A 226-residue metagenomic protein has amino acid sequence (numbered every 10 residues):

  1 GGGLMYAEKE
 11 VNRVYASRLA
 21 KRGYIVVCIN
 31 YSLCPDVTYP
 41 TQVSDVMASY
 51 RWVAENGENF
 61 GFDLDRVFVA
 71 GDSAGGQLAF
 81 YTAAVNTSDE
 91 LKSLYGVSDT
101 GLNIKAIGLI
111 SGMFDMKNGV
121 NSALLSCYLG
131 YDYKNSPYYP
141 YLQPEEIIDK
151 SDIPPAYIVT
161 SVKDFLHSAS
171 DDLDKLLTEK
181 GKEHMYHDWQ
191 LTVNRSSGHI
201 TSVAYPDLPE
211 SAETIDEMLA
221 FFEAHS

Functional and structural regions predicted by a protein language model:
G1-S226: Alpha/beta-hydrolase superfamily serine-hydrolase fold, recognizing
